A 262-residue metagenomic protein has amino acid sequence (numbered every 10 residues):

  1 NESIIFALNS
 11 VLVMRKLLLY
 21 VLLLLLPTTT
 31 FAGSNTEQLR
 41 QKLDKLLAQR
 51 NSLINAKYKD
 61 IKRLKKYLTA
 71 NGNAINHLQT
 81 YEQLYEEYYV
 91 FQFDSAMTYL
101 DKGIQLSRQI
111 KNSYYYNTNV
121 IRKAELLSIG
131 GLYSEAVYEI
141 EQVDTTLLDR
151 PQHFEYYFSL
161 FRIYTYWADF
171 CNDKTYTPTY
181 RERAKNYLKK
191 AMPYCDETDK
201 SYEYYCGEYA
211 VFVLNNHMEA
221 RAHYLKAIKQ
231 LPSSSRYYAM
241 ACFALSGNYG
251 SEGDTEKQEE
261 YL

Functional and structural regions predicted by a protein language model:
I4-I5, N9-S10: Short, positively charged and aromatic/hydrophobic N-terminal segments
S10-L17: Positively charged n-region of N-terminal signal peptides that target proteins for export
L17-L26: Sec-dependent N-terminal signal peptides
F31-L262: A "functional boundary" signal
